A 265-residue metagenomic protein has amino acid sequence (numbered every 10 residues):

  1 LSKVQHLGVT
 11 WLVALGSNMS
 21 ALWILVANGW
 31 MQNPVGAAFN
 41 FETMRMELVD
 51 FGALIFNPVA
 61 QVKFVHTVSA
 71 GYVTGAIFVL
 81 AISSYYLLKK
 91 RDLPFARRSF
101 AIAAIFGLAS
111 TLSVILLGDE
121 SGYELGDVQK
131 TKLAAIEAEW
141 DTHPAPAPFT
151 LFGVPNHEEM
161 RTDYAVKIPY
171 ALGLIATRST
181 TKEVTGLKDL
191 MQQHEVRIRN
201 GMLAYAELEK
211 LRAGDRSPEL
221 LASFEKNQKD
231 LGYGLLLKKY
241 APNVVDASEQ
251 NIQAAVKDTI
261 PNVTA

Functional and structural regions predicted by a protein language model:
L1-A265: Polytopic transmembrane helical bundles with strong interfacial aromatic enrichment
